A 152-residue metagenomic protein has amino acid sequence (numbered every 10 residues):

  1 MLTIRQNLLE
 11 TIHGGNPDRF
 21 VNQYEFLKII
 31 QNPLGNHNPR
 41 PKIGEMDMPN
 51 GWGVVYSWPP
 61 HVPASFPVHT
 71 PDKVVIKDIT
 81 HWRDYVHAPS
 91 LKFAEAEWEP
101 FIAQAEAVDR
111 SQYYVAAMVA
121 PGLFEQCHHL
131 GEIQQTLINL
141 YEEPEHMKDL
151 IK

Functional and structural regions predicted by a protein language model:
M1-K152: Catalytic cores of TIM-barrel enzymes
